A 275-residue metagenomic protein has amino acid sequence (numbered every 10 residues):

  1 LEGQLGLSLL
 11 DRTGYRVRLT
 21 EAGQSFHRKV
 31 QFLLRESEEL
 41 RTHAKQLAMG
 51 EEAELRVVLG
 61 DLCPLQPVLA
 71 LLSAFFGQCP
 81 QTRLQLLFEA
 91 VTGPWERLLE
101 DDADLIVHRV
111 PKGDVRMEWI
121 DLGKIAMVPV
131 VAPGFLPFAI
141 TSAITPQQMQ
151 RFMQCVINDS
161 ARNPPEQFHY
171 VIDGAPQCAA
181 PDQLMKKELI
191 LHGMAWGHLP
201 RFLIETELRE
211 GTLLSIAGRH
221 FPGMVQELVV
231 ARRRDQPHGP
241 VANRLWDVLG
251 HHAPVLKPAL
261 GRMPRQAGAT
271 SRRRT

Functional and structural regions predicted by a protein language model:
L1-E2, F75: DNA major-groove recognition helices of helix-turn-helix
E2-L19: A short LG(V/I)-centered, amphipathic sequence patch enriched for acidic residue(s) preceding the LG motif
Q4-L5, F26-A48, V110, V230 (+3 more regions): Alpha-helical linker/hinge and terminal dimerization helices associated with HTH transcriptional regulators
A48-L55, Q148: Immediate post-signal peptide segment of exported/extracytoplasmic ligand-binding proteins
E52-V115, R262-R265, R274-T275: Central regulatory/effector-binding core of bacterial HTH transcription factors
E54-V58, I106, C155, G197 (+1 more regions): Short, well-ordered beta-strand segments
E96-L99, V115-M194, L199-M224, N243 (+1 more regions): C-terminal regulatory
V130-G134, E227-H238: A bilobed periplasmic-binding-protein/Venus flytrap-type ligand-binding module shared by bacterial periplasmic
